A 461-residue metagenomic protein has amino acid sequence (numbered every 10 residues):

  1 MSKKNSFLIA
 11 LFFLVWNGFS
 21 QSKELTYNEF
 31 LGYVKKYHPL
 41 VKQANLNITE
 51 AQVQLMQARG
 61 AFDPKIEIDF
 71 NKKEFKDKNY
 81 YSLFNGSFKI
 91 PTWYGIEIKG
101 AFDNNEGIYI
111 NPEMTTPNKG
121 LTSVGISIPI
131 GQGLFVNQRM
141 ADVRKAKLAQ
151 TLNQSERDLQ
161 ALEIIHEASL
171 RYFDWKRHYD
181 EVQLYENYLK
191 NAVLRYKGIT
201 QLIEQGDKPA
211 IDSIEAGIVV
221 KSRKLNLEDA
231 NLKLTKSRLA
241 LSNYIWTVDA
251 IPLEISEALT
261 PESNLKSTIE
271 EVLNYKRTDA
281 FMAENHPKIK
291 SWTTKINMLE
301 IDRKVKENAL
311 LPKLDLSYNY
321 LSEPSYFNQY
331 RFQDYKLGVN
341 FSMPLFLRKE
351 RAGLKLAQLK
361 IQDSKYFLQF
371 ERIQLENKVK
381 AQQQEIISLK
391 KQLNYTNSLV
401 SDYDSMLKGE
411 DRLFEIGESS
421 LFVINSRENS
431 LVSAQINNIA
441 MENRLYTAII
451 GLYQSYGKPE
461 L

Functional and structural regions predicted by a protein language model:
M1-K36, K42-N45, T49, I108 (+2 more regions): Terminal intrinsically disordered/low-complexity segments used for targeting and assembly
K3, R157-T278, E385, L431 (+2 more regions): Periplasmic alpha-helical coiled-coil/stalk elements that build and connect Gram-negative outer-membrane
L14-G18, G198, F341-S342: Hydrophobic membrane-targeting signal helices
S22-E29, L121, G125, L273 (+2 more regions): Generic alpha-helical secondary structure signal
L31, V41-A58, Q160-Y185, L194 (+6 more regions): Amphipathic alpha-helical coiled-coil segments
G32-G131, S242-A250, D279-K349, T447 (+2 more regions): A small-residue-enriched
K42-L46, R59, W93-K119, G131-A161 (+8 more regions): Sec/SRP-type N-terminal targeting helices
A230, P287, M441: Metallo-beta-lactamase
